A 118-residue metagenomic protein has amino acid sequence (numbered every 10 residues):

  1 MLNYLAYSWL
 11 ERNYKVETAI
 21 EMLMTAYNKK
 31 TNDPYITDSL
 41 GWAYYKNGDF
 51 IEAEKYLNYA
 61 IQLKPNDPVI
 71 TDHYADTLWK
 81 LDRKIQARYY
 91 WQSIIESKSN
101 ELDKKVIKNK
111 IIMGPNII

Functional and structural regions predicted by a protein language model:
Y4, S39, H73, I107-K110: Canonical tetratricopeptide repeat
Y7-S8, W42, D76: Residue-level recognition of tetratricopeptide repeat
L10-E11, Y45, W79: Position-specific recognition of the canonical hydrophobic site in helix A of tetratricopeptide repeat
P34-Y35, P68-V69, E101-L102: Helix-start (N-cap) detector for alpha-helical repeat units in TPR-like alpha-solenoids, especially tetratricopeptide
K80-I118: Terminal, low-structured helical/coil segments at or just beyond the last alpha-helical repeat
